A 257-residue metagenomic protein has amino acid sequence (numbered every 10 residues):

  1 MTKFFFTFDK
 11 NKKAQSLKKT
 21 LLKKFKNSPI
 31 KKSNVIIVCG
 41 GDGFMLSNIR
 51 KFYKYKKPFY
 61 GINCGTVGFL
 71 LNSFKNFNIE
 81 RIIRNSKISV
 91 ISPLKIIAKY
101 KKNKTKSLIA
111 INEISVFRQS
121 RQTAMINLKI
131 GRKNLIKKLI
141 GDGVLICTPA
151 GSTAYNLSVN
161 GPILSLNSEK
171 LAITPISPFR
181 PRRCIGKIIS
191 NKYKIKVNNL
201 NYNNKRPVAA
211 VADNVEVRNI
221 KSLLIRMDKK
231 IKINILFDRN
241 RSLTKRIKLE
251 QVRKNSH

Functional and structural regions predicted by a protein language model:
M1-C39, F44-K54, F74-V90, I97-L108: ATP/NTP phosphate-donor binding region
T20-K24, Y53-K54, G131, N160-L164 (+3 more regions): Short, solvent-exposed amphipathic alpha-helical segments in soluble enzyme and RNA/protein-processing domains
G41-F44, G65-V67, A150-T153: Short glycine-rich anion-binding loops that position phosphate/pyrophosphate groups of nucleotides and phosphorylated
K56-P58: Proline-centered loop/turn at the N-terminus of a beta-strand
T66-G143: Catalytic core of DAGKc-family lipid kinases
L108, V116-F117, K133-I136, C184-H257: ATP/nucleoside-binding phosphotransfer catalytic cores, i.e., glycine-rich phosphate-binding loops
K138, L145-R182: Gly/Ser/Thr-rich active-site loops/lids in small-molecule metabolic enzymes that frequently grip phosphoryl groups
